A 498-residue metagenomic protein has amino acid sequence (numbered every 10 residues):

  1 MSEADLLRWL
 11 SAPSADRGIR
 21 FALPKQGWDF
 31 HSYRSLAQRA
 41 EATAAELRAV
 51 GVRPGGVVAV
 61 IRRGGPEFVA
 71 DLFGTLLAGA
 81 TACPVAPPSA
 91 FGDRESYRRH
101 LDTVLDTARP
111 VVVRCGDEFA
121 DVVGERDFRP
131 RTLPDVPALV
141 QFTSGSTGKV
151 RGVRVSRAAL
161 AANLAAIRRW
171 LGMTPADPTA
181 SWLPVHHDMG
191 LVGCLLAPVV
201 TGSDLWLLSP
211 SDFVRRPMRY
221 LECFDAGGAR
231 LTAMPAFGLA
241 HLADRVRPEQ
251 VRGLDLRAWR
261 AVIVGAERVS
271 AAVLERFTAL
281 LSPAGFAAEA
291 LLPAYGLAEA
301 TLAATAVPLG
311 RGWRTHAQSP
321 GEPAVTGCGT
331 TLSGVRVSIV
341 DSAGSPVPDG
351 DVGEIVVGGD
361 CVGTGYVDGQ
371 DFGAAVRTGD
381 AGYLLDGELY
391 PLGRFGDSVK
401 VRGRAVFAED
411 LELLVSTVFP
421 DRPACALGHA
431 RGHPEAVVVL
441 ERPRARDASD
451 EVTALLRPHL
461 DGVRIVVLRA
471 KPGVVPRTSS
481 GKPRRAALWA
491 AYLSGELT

Functional and structural regions predicted by a protein language model:
M1-A4, R99-D102, F119-P137: Flexible, low-complexity linker/hinge segments
M1-H31, S35-V50, P54, L207: N-lobe entry segment of adenylate-forming
S14-R17, R126-F142, G148-K149, R154 (+2 more regions): Conserved pre-ATP/AMP-binding loop-to-beta segment of ANL
D29, A45-S89, W182-V185, A405: Conserved AMP-binding/adenylate-forming
A161-P178, H186-R230, R245-V246: Conserved AMP-binding/adenylation subdomain of ANL enzymes
D225, T232, G359, T364-G365 (+1 more regions): AMP-binding/adenylate-forming catalytic core of the ANL superfamily
R260-V262, A272-E388, G396-S398: Conserved AMP-binding/adenylate-forming
V438, A454-T498: Conserved C-terminal "lid"/linker of ANL adenylate-forming enzymes
